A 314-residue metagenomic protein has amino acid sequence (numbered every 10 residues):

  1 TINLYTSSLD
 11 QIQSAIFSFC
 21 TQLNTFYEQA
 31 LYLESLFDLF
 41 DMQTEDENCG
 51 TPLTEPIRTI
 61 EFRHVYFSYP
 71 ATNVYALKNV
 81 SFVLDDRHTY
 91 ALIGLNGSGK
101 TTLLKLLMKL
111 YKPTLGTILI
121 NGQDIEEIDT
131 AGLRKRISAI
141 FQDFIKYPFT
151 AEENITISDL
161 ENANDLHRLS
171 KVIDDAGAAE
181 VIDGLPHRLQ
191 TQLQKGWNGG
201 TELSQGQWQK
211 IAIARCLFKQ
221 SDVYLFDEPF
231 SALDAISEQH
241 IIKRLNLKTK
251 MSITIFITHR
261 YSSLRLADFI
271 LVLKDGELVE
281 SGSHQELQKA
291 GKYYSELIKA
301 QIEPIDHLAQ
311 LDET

Functional and structural regions predicted by a protein language model:
Y5, D10-F40: Cytosolic ends of transmembrane helices, especially the final helix of ABC transmembrane type-1 domains
Q22, M42-Q43, A290, A300: Generic structural signal for alpha-helix termini and adjacent loop/cap motifs
F40-E55, L287: Pre-NBD coupling/linker segments of ABC/ABC-like ATPases
L53-T314: ABC-type nucleotide-binding domain
